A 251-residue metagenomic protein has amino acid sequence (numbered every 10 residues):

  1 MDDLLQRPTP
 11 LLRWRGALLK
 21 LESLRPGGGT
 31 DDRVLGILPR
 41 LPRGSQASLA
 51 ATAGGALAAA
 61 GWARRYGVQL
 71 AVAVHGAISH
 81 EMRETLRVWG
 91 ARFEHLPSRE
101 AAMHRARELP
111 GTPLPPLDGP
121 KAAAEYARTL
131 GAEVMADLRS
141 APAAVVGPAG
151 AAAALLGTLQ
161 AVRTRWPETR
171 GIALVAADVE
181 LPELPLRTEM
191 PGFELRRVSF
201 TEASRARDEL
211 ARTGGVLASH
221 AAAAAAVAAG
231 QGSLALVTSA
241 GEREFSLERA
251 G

Functional and structural regions predicted by a protein language model:
M1-G251: PLP-dependent amino-acid enzyme catalytic core
